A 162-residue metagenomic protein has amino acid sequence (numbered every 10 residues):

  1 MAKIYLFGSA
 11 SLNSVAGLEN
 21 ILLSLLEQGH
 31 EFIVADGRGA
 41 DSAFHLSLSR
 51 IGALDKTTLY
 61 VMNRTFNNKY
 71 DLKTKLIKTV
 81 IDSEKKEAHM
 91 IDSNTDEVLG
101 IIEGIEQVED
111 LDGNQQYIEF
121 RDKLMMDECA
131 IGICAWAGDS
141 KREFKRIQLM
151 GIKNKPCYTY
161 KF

Functional and structural regions predicted by a protein language model:
M1-I4: Extreme N-terminal starter segment of soluble prokaryotic enzymes
A10-F162: Acidic/glycine-enriched connector segments
